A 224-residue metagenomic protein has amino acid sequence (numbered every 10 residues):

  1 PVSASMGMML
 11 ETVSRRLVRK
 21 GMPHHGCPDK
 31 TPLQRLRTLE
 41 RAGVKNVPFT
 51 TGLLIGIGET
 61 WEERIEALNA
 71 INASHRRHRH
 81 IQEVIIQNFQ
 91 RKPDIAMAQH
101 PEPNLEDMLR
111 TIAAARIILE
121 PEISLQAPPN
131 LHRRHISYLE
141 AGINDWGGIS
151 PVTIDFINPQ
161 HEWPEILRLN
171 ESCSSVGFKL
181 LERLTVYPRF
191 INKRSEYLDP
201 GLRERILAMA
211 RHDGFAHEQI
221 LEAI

Functional and structural regions predicted by a protein language model:
P1, K20, W61-R64, A96-A98: Short acidic, glycine/serine/threonine-rich loops at helix termini
P1-T51, I55-I57, H75-Q87, S124-P129: Core AdoMet radical
D29, L33, E62, E102 (+1 more regions): Conserved phosphate-coordination/catalytic loops
I55-G58, I154-F156: Short histidine/acidic/glycine/proline-rich micro-motifs that form metal- and phosphate-coordinating active-site loops
I65-I224: Auxiliary Fe-S-binding modules of radical SAM enzymes
